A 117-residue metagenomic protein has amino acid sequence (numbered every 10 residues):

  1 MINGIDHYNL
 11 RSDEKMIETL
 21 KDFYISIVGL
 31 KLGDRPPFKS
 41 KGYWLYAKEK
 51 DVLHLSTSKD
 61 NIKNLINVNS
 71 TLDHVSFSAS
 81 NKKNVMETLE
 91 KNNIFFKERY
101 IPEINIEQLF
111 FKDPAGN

Functional and structural regions predicted by a protein language model:
M1-K21, D73-V75: N-terminal beta-strand motif that seeds the catalytic metal site of vicinal oxygen chelate
M1-N3, E87-N117: Vicinal oxygen chelate
R11, Y46, S76-S80: Short hydrophobic/aromatic beta-strand micro-patches that form the beta-sheet surface supporting nucleotide- or nucleic
L20-I27, L89, G116: Conserved active-site tyrosine of GNAT-family acetyltransferases
G29-P36, I94-R99: Short secondary-structure junctions
K31-I66: Conserved short beta-strand elements that form part of the metal-binding/catalytic scaffold of enzyme active sites
P37-G42, T71, E103-E107: Short acidic/glycine-enriched loop/turn segments that link adjacent beta-strands
V68-L89: Mid-chain, well-packed structural core segment of small domains
